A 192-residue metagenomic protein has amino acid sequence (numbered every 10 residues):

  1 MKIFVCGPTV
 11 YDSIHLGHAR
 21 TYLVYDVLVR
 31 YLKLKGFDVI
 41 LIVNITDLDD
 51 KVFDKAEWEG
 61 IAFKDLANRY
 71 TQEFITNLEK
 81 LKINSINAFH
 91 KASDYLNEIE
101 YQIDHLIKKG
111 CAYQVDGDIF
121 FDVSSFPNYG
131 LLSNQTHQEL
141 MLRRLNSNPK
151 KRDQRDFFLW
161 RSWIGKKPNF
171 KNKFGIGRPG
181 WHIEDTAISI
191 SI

Functional and structural regions predicted by a protein language model:
M1-I192: NTP-dependent nucleotidyl-transfer catalytic core
